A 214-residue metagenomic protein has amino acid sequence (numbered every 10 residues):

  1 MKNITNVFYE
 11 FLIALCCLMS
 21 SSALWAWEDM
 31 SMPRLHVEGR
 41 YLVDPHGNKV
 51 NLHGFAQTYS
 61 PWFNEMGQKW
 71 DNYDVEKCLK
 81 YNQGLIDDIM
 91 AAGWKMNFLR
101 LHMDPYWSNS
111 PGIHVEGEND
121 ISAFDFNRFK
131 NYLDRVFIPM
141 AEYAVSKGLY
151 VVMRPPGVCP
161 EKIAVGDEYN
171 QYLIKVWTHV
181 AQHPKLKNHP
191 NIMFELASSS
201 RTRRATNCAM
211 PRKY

Functional and structural regions predicted by a protein language model:
M1-L12: Bacterial N-terminal signal peptides that target proteins for export
C16-C17: Cysteine-centered motifs
S20-S21: N-terminal signal peptide c-region/cleavage motif recognized by signal peptidases
L24-A26: Boundary at the C-terminal end of the N-terminal hydrophobic targeting segment
D29-Y214: Active-site mouth of glycoside hydrolases
